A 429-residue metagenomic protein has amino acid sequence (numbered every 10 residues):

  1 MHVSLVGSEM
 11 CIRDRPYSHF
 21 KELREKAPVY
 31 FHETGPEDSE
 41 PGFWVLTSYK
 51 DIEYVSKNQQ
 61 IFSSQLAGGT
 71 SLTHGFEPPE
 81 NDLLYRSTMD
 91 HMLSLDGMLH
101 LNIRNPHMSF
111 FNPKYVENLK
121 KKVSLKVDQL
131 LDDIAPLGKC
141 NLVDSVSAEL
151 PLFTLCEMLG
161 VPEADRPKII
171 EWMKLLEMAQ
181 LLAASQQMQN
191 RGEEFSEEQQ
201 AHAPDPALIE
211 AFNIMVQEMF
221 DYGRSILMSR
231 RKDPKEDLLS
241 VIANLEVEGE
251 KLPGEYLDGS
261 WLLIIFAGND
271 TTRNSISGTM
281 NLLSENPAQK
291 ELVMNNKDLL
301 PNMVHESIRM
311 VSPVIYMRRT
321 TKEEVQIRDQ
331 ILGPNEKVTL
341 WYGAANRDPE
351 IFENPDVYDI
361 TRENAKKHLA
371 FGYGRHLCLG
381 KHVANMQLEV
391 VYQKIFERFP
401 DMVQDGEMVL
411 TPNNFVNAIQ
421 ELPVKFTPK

Functional and structural regions predicted by a protein language model:
M1-G7, I12: Single conserved hydrophobic/aromatic residue that forms the stacking wall/gate of nucleotide- or nucleobase-binding
F20, N385-K429: Cytochrome P450 proximal C-terminal region
Y49-M98, N102, P106, L175-Q180: Cytochrome P450 substrate-recognition site 1
H74-F76, E80, L99-R104, M108-F266: Cytochrome P450 heme-thiolate monooxygenase catalytic core
D233, M294-Q330: Conserved cytochrome P450 K-helix E-x-x-R motif and the immediately C-terminal K′/meander segment
L257-I265, N269-M294, L379-F399: Cytochrome P450 catalytic-core helices
W341-A365: Conserved cytochrome P450 K-helix/beta-meander segment immediately N-terminal to the heme-binding cysteine loop
